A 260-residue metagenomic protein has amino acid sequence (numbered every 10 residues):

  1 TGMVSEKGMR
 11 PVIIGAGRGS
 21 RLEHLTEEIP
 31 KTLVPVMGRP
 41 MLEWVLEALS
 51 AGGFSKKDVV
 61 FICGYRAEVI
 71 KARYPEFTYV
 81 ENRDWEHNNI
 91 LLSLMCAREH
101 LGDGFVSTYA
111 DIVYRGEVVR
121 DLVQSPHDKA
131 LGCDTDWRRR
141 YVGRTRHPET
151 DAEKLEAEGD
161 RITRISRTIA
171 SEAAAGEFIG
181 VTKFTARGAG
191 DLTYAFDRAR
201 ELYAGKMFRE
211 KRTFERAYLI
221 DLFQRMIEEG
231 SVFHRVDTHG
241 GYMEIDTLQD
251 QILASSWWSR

Functional and structural regions predicted by a protein language model:
T1-I13, R21, P35, R39-S107 (+1 more regions): Conserved N-terminal catalytic core of the sugar/cofactor nucleotidyltransferase
T1-P11, S166, S171-R260: Conserved alpha/beta core of the MobA/IspD/sugar-nucleotide pyrophosphorylase nucleotidyltransferase superfamily
R18, I29, R66, G188 (+1 more regions): A generic "binding-loop/recognition-motif" signal
R21, W44, V69-I70, E117 (+4 more regions): Phosphate- and divalent-cation-binding pockets in alpha/beta enzyme and binding domains that engage nucleotide-derived
I29, Y74-E76, S125: Short, structured coil segments at secondary-structure junctions
T32, D58, T78, R161 (+1 more regions): Conserved beta-strand segments of alpha/beta enzyme cores
A72, G116-E201: Conserved core of the sugar-phosphate nucleotidyltransferase
A110-V113: The conserved acidic donor/metal-binding loop of glycosyltransferases
